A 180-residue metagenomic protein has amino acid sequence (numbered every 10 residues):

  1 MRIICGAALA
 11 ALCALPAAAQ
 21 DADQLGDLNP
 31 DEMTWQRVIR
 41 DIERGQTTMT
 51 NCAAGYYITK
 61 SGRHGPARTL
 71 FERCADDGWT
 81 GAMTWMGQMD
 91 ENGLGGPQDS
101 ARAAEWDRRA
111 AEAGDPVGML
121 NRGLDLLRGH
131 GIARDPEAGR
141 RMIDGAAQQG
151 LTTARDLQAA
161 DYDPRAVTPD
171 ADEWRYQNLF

Functional and structural regions predicted by a protein language model:
Q36-T48: TPR-adjacent "capping" and linker segments in tetratricopeptide-repeat scaffold/adaptor proteins
Q46-P66, R73: Alpha-helical segment of the N-proximal tetratricopeptide repeat
N51-T59, M83-N92, N121-R128, L157-P164: Hydrophobic face of amphipathic alpha-helices that form TPR/SEL1-like repeat modules and related alpha-solenoid
I58-G65, D76, L94-Q98, E112 (+4 more regions): Short coil/turn and helix-start
A147, L151-F180: Terminal, low-structured helical/coil segments at or just beyond the last alpha-helical repeat
